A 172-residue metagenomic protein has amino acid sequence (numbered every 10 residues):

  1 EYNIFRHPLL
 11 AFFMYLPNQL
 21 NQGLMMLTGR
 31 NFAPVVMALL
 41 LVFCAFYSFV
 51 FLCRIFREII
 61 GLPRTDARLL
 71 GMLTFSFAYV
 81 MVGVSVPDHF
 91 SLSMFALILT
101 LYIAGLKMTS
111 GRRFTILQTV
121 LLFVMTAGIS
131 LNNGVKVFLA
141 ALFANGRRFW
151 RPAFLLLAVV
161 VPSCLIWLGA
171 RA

Functional and structural regions predicted by a protein language model:
E1, L155-A172: Aromatic-rich transmembrane-lumenal/periplasmic boundary elements in polytopic membrane proteins
Y2-V35: Short hydrophobic/aromatic helix or loop-helix immediately within or flanking a transmembrane segment in polytopic
V36-Y47, M125: Hydrophobic alpha-helical transmembrane segments of multi-pass membrane proteins
V50-S76: Transmembrane-helix signature of polytopic, membrane-embedded enzymes that assemble or transfer cell-envelope glycans
R57-I60, I103-S110, A141-W150: Structural signal for the C-terminal ends of transmembrane alpha-helices and the immediately following loop
S85-S91: Short acidic/glycine- and proline-prone juxtamembrane loop motifs at membrane-interface regions of multi-pass membrane
L92-T109, T115: Specific aromatic-rich, kink-prone transmembrane helix
R113-N145, A158-P162: Membrane-interface alpha helices of multi-pass inner-membrane proteins
